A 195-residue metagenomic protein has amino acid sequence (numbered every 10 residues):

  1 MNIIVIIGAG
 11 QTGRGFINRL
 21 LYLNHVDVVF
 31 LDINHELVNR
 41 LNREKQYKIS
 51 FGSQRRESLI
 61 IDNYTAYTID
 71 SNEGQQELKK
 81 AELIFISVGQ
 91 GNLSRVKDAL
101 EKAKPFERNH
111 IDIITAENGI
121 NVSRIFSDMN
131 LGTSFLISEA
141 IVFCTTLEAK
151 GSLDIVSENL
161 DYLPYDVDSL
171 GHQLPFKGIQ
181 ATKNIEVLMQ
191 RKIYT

Functional and structural regions predicted by a protein language model:
N2-V5, Q11-T12, I17-A81, F85-T115 (+1 more regions): Substrate/ligand-engaging "lid" and interaction regions
